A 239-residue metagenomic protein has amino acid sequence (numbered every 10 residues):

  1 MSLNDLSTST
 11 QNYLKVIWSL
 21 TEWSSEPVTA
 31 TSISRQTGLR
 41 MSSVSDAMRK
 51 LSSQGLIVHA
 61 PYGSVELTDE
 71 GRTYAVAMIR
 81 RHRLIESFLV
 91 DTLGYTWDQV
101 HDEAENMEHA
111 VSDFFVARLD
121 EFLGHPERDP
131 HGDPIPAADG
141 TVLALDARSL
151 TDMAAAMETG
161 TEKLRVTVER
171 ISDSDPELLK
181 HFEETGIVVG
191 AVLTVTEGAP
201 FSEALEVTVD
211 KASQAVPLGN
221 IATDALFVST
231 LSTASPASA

Functional and structural regions predicted by a protein language model:
M1-G38: Extreme N-terminal segment that seeds HTH/winged-HTH DNA-binding domains in transcriptional regulators
Y13, I33, V44-Q54, G190: Basic amphipathic alpha-helical segments that dock to polyanions
A30, M48, E86: Helix-turn-helix DNA-binding elements, focusing on the entry/boundary residues of the two helices that contact DNA
S42, D98: Key DNA-contact positions within bacterial/archaeal DNA-binding proteins
S52-Y62: A short, conserved structural fragment
G63-H82: Basic, amphipathic "hinge/linker" alpha-helix immediately C-terminal to the N-terminal HTH DNA-binding motif
H109-A222: Mid-protein regulatory/catalytic core that forms ligand/cofactor-binding pockets and protein-protein interaction
